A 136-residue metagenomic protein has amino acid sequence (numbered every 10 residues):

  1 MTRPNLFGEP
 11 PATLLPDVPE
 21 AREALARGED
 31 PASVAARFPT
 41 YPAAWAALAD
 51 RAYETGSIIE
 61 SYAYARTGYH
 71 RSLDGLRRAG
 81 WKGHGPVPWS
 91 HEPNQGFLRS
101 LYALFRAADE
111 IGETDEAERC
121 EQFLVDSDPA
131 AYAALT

Functional and structural regions predicted by a protein language model:
M1-G83, L101, D109-T136: N-terminal alpha-helical interaction modules that lie
S33-R37, P88-P93: Solvent-exposed loop and edge beta-strand segments that line ligand/cofactor-binding and catalytic clefts
P42, H91-N94, L98: Start-of-helix signal in alpha-solenoid helical-repeat scaffolds, especially tetratricopeptide repeats
